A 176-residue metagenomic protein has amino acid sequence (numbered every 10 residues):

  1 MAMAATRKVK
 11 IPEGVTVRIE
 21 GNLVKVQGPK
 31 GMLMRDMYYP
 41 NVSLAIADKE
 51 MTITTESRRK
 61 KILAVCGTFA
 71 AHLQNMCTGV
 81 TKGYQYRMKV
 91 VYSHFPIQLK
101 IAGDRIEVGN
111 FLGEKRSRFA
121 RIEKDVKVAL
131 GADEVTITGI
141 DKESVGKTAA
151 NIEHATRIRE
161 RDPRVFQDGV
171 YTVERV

Functional and structural regions predicted by a protein language model:
M1-V176: Ribosome-associated RNA-binding proteins
